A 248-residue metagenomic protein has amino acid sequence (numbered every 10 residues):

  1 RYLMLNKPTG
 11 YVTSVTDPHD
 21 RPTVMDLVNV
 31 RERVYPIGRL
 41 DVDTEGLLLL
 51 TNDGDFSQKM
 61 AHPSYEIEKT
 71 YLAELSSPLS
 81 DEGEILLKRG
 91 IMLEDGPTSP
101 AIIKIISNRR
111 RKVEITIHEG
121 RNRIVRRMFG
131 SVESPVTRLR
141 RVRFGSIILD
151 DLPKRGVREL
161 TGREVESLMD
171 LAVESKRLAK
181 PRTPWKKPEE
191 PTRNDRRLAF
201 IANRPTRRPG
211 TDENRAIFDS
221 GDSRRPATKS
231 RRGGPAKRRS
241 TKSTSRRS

Functional and structural regions predicted by a protein language model:
R1-S248: Basic, flexible Lys/Arg- and Gly-enriched helix-loop patches that mediate nucleic-acid binding at interfaces with rRNA
